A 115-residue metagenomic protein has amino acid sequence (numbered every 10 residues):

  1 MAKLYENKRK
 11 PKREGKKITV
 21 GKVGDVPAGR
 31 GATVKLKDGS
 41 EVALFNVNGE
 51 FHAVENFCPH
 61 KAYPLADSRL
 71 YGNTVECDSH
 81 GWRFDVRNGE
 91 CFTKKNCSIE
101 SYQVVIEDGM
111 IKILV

Functional and structural regions predicted by a protein language model:
M1-F57, K61-G72, E100-V115: N-terminal pre-ligand scaffold of iron-sulfur
P27-G29, S79, R87: Short glycine/serine/threonine-biased micro-segments
C58, C77-H80: Short cysteine clusters
P64-Y71, R83-T93: Iron-sulfur (Fe-S) cluster-binding segments and ferredoxin-like electron-carrier domains, especially [2Fe-2S]
G72-D78, C91-E100: Short cysteine/histidine-rich metal-coordination sites, predominantly Zn2+-binding motifs
